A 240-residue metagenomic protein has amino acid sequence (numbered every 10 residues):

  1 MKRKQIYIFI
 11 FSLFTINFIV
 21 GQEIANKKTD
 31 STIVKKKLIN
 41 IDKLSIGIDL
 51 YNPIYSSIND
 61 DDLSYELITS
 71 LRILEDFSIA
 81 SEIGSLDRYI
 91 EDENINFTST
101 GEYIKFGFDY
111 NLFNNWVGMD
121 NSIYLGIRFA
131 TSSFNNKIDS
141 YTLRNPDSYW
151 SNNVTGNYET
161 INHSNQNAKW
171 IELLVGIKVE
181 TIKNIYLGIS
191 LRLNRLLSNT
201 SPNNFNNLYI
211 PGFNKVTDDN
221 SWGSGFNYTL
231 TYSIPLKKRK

Functional and structural regions predicted by a protein language model:
G21-R72, T231-K240: Short glycine/proline- and aromatic-enriched beta-strand/turn motifs that initiate or cap beta-hairpins
T32-D42, D76, F113-S122, T181-L187 (+1 more regions): Short loop/turn motifs that connect adjacent beta-strands in outer-membrane beta-barrel proteins
L44-I48, I79-S81, I104-F106, N121-I127 (+4 more regions): Transmembrane beta-strands of outer-membrane beta-barrel proteins
L50-I54, I83-Y89, Y110-L112, F129-N135 (+2 more regions): Transmembrane beta-strands of outer-membrane beta-barrel pores
S56, G84, R88-G101, F134-N145 (+3 more regions): Extracellular/periplasm-exposed beta-strand and loop segments of Gram-negative cell-envelope proteins, dominated by
S57-L112, V117: Glycine- and aromatic-enriched membrane insertion/assembly motifs of diderm outer-membrane and organelle channel
S57-N59, L63, N162-S190, P235-K240: Outer-membrane beta-barrel transmembrane strands
K105, D109, N220-K240: Outer-membrane beta-barrel "beta-signal"
